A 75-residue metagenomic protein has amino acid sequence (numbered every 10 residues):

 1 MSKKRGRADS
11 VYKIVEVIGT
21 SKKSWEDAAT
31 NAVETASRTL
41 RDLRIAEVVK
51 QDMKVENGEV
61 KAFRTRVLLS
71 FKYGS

Functional and structural regions predicted by a protein language model:
S2-S75: N-terminal, polar/charged subdomain of small-to-medium soluble alpha/beta proteins
